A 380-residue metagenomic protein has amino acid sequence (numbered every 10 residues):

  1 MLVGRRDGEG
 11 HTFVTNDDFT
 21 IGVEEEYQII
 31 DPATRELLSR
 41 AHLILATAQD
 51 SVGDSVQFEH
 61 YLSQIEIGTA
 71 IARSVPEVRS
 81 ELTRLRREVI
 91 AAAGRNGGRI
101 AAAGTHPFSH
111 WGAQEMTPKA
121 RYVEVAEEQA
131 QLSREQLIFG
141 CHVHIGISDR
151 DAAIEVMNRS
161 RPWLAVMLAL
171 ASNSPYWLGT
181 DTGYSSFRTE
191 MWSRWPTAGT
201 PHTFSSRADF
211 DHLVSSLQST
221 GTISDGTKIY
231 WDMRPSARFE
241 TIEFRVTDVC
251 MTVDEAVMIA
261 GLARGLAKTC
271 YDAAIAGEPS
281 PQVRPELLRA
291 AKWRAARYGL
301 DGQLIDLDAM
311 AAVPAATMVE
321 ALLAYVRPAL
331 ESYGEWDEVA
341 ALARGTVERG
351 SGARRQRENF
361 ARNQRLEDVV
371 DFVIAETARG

Functional and structural regions predicted by a protein language model:
L2-N96, V125, W192-G380: C-terminal accessory/tail domains of diverse enzymes
L82, K119-E128, I147-L168, C250-R264: Helical (often loop-to-helix) elements that flank the catalytic cores of nucleotide-handling enzymes
G97-Q114, L178, T182: Short, glycine/charge-rich beta-strand/loop segments that flank catalytic centers and engage negatively charged groups
A103-G104, Q114-E115, E124-Q131, S174 (+2 more regions): Mature, function-bearing regions of proteins
W111-V123, T182-A198, K292: Short, low-order "capping/linker" segments at domain edges
P118-F139, T203: Acidic, His- and aromatic-enriched active-site or binding-groove loops in soluble protein domains that engage sugars
V143: An acidic/histidine-cluster motif and surrounding catalytic segment that typifies divalent-metal-assisted enzyme active
D149, M157-F204: An exposed, glycine/acidic-rich loop-and-rim segment of catalytic or binding clefts
